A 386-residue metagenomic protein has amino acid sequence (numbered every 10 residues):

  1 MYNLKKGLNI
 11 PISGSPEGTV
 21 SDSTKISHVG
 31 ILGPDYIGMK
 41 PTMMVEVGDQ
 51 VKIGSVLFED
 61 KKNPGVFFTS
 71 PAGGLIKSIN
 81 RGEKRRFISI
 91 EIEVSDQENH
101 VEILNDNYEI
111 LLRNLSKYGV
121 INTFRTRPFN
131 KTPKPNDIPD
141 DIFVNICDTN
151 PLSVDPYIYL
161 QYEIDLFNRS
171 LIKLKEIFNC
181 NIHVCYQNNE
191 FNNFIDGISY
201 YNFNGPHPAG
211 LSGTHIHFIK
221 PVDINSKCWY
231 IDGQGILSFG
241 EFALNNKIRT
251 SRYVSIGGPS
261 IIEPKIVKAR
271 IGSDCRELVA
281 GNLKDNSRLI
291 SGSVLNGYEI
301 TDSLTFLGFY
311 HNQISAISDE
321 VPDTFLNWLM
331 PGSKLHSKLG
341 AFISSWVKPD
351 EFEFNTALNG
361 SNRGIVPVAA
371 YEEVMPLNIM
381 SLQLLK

Functional and structural regions predicted by a protein language model:
M1-M44, E59, Y200-F203: N-terminal, Lys/Arg-enriched amphipathic/low-complexity engagement segments that precede the first folded domain
S23-K25, L75-R81: Short, solvent-exposed cationic patches
D35-M39, V51-G54, N63-S78: Generic structural motif
V45-V51, N80-E83: Acidic, glycine-anchored pre-beta loop/turn
G48-G65, I88-D96: Short hydrophobic beta/alpha edge segments that flank linear recognition/processing sites
V66, I79-K386: Buried, small/hydrophobic-residue-enriched core segments of structured protein domains
